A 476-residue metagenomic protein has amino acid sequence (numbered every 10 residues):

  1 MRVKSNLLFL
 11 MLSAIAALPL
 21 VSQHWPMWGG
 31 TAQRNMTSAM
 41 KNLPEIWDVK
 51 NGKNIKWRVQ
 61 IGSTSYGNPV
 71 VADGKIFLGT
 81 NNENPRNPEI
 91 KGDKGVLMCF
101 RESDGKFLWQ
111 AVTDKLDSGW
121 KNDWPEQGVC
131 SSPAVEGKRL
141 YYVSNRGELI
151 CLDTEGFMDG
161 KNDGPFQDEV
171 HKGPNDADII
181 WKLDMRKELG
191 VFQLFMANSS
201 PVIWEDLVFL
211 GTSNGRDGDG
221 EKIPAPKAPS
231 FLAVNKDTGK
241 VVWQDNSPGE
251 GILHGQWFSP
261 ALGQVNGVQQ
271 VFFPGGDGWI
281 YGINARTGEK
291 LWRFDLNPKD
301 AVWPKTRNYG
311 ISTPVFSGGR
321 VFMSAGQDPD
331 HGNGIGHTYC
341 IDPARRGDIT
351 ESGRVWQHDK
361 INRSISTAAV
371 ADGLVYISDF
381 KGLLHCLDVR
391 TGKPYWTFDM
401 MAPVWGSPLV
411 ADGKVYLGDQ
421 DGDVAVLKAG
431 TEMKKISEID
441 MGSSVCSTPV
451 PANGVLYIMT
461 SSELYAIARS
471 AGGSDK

Functional and structural regions predicted by a protein language model:
M1-M11: Bacterial N-terminal signal peptides that target proteins for export
F9-P19: Bacterial N-terminal signal peptides
L20-K476: Noncatalytic, solvent-exposed loop/strand surfaces of beta-propeller-type extracellular/periplasmic domains
